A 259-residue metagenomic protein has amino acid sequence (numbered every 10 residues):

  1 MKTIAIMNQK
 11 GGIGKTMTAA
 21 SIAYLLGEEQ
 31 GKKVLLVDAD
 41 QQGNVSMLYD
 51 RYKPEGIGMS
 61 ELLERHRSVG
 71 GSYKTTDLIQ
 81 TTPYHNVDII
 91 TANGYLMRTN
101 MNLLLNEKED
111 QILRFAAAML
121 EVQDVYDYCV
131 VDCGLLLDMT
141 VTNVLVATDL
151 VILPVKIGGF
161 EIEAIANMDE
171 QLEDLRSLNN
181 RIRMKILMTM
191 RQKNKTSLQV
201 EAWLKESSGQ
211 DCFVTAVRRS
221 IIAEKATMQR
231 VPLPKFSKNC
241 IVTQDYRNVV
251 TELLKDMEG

Functional and structural regions predicted by a protein language model:
M1-G259: P-loop NTP-binding core
